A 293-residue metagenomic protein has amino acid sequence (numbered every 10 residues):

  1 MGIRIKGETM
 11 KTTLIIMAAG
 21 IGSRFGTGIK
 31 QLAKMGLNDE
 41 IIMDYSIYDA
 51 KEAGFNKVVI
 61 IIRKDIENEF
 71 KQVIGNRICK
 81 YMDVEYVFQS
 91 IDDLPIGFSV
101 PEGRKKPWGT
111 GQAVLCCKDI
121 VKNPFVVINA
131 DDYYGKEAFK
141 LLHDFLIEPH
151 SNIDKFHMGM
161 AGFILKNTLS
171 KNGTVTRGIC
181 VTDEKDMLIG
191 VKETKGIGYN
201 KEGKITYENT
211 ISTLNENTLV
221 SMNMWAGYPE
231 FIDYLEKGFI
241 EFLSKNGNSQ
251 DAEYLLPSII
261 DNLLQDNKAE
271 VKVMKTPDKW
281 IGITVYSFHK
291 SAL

Functional and structural regions predicted by a protein language model:
G7-G75, V84, Q89, N123: N-terminal glycine-rich phosphate-binding loop and ensuing alpha1 helix
G22, Y133-G135: A short, conserved beta-strand element in the Rossmann-like catalytic core that flanks the donor/metal-binding loop
I78-N123: Short phosphate-binding loop-to-helix
I96-P107, G173-G178, S287-S291: Short, surface-exposed amphipathic charged segments that create phosphate/polyanion-binding patches used for binding
N123-Y133: Short beta-strand-to-loop acidic/aromatic patch adjacent to the donor-nucleotide binding site
K136-W225, P229: Conserved core of the sugar-phosphate nucleotidyltransferase
L219, V271-D278: Catalytic beta-strand/loop signature of glycosyltransferases that borders the donor
E236-A269: A C-terminal functional module that forms or caps the active site or interfaces directly with catalytic machinery
